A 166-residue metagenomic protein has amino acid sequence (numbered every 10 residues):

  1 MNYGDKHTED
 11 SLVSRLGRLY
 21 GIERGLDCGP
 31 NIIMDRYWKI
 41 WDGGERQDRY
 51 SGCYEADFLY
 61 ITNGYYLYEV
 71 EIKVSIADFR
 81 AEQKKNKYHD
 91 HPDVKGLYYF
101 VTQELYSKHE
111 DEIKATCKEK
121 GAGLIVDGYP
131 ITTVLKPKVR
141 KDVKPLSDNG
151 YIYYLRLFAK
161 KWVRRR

Functional and structural regions predicted by a protein language model:
M1-S51: Acidic-basic catalytic patches of nuclease active cores, encompassing PD-(D/E)XK and other metal-cofactor nuclease
N2-L19, E23, I113-R166: Non-catalytic C-terminal interaction segments of nucleic acid-processing enzymes
Y20-I22, T62-G64, D90-D93: Flexible, charged surface loops at secondary-structure boundaries
I32, W38, Y60-T62, V74-I76: Short, flexible loop/turn elements at secondary-structure junctions
R46-Q47, S51-C53, I76-A81: A short, well-structured beta->alpha microelement
D48-R49, L59-Y60, K85-D90: Short, flexible, glycine/charge-rich loop motifs used to bind or transfer phosphoryl groups or to couple energy/partner
Y50-E69: Active-site beta-strand-loop-beta-strand hairpin of nuclease catalytic cores that positions key catalytic residues
L67, K73-G128: Catalytic cores of nucleic-acid endonucleases
